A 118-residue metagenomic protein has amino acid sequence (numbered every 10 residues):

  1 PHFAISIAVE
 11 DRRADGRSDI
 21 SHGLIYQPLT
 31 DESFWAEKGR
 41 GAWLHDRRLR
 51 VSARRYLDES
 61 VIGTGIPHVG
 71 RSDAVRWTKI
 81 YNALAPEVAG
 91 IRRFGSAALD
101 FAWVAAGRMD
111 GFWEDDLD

Functional and structural regions predicted by a protein language model:
P1-W43: DPxDG-like acidic metal-binding loop motif
F3, R47, E87: Short beta-strand or tight-loop elements that sit immediately N-terminal to catalytic metal-binding acidic residues
G16, A42-H45, T64, G111: Short hydrophobic/aromatic-rich beta-strand segments that constitute the beta-sheet cores of beta-sandwich/beta-barrel
S33, R48-R50: Short, solvent-exposed loop/turn motifs
R50-D118: An extended, acidic
